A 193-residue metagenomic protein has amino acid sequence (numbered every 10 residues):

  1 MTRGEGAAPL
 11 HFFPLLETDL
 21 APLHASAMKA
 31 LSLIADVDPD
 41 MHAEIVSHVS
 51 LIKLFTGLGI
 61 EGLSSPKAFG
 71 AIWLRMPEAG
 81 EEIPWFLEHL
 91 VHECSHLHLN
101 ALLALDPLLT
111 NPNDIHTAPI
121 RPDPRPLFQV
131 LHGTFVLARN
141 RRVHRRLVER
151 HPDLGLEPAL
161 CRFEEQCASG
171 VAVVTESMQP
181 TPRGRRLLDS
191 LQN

Functional and structural regions predicted by a protein language model:
G4-F69, A79-G80: Auxiliary, metal-adjacent structural segments of Zn-dependent hydrolase domains
E44-S47, P107-P112, R150-L160: Short, glycine/acidic-rich hinge or "gate" loops at secondary-structure transitions that mediate conformational
G59-G70, F86, C94, P119-I120 (+1 more regions): A structural signal for the main folded, soluble domain(s) of proteins
W73-M76: Alpha-helical phosphate/pyrophosphate-handling elements in metalloenzyme active cores
G80-H89, L97-F128: Post-HEXXH active-site segment of zinc metalloproteases
D114-P152: Post-HExxH zinc-binding segment in Zn-dependent metallohydrolases
E157-N193: Pan-zinc metallopeptidase signature
